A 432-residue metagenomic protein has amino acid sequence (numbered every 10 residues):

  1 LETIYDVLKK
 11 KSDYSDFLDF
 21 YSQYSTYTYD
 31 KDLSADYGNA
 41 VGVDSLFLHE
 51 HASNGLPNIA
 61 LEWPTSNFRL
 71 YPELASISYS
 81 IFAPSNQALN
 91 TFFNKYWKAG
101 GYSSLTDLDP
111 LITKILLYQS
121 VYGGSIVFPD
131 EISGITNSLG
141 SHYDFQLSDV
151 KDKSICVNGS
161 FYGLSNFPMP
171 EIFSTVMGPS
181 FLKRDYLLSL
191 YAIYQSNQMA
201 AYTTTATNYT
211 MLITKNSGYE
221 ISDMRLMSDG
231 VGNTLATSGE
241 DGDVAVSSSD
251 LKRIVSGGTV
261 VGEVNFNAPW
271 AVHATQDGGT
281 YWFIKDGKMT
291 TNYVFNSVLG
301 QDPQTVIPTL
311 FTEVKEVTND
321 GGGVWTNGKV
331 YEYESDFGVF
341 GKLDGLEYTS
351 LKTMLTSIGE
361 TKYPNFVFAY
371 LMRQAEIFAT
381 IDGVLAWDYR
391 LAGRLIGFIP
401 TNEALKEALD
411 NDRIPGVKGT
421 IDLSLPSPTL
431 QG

Functional and structural regions predicted by a protein language model:
L1-G432: Mature, structured domains of secreted/extracytosolic soluble proteins
